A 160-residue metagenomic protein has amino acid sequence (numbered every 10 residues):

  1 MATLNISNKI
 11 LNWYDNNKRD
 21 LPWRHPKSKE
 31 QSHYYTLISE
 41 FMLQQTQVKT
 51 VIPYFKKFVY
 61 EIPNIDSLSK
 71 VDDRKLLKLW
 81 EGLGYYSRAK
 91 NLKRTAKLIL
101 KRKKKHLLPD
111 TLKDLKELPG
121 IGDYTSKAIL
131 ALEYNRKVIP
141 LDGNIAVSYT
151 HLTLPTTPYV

Functional and structural regions predicted by a protein language model:
L4, N17-L152: Catalytic cores of DNA base-excision repair glycosylases
S7-I10: Charged, compositionally biased N-terminal leader segments and the immediate start of the first structured element
H151-V160: Single conserved hydrophobic/aromatic residue that forms the stacking wall/gate of nucleotide- or nucleobase-binding
